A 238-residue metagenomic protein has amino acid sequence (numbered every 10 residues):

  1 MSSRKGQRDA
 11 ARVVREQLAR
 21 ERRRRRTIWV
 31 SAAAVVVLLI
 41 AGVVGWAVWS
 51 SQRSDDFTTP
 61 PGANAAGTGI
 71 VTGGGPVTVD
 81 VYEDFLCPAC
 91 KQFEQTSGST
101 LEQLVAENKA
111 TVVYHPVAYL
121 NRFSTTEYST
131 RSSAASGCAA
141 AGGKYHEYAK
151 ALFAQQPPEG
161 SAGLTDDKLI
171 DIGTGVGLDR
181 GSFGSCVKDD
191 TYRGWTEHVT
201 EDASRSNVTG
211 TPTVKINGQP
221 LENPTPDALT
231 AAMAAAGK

Functional and structural regions predicted by a protein language model:
S2-W29, A41, T174-K238: C-terminal cap of thioredoxin/glutaredoxin-like
A32-G45: Hydrophobic membrane-insertion alpha-helices, especially the h-region of bacterial N-terminal signal peptides
G42-A65: C-terminal region of N-terminal signal peptides and the immediate post-cleavage residues of exported proteins
P61-V77: A short beta-strand-turn-helix
T78-V81, T111-H115, T213-K215: Soluble periplasmic/extracytoplasmic beta-strand elements of cell-envelope proteins
E83-L86, G210: Short pre-active-site segment immediately N-terminal to redox-active cysteine/selenocysteine motifs in thiol-based
F85, K91-D167: Structural alpha/beta surface segment adjacent to cysteine/selenocysteine redox centers across thiol/disulfide enzymes
T96-T100, T130-A134, E147, A151 (+6 more regions): Extracytoplasmic/secreted proteins, especially bacterial periplasmic and envelope-associated proteins
